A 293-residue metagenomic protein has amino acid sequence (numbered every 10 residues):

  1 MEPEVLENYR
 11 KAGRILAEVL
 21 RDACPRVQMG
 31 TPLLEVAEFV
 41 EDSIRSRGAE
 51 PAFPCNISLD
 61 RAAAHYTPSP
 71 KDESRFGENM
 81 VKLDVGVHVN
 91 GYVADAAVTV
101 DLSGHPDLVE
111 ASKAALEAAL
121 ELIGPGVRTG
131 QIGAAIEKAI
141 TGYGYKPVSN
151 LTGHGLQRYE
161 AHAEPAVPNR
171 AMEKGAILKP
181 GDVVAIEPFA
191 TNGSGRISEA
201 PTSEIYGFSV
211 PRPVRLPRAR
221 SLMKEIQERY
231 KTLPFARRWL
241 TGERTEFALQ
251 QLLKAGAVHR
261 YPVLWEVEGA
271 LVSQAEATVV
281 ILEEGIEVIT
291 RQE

Functional and structural regions predicted by a protein language model:
M1-E293: Active-site neighborhoods and metal-handling regions in enzymes and metal-associated proteins
